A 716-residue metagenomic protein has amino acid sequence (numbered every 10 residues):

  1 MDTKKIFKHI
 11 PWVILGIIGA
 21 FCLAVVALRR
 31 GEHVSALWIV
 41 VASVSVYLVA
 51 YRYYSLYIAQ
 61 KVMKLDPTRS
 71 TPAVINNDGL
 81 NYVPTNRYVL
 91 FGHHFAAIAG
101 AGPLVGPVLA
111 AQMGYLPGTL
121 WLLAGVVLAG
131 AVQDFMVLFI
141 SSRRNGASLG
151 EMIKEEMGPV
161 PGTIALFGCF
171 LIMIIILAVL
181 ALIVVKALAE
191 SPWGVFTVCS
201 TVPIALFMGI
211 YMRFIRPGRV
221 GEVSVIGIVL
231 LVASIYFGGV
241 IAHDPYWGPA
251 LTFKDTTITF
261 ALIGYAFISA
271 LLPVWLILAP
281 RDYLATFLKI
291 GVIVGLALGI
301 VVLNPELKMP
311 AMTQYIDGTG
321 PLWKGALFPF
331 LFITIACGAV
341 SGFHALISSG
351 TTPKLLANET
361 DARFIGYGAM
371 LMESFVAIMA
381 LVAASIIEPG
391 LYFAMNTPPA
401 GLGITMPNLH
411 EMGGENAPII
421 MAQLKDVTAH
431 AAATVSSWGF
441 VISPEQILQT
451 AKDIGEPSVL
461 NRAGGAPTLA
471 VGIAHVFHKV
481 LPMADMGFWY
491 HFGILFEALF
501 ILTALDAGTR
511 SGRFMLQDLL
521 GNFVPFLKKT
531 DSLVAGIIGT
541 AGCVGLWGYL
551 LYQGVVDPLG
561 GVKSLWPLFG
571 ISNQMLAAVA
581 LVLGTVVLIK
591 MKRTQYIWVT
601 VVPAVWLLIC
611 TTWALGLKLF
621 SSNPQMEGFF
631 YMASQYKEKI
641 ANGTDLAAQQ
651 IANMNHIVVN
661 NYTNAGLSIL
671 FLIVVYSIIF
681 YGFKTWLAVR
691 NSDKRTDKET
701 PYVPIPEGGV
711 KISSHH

Functional and structural regions predicted by a protein language model:
M1-G16, V49-L104, T286, G325-F330: Membrane-interface "cap" regions at the ends of multi-pass membrane proteins
A24-R30, S35, N81-R144, E155-P159 (+9 more regions): Membrane-interface helix-loop-helix modules in multi-pass membrane proteins
E32-R52, L56, A110-I140, G150 (+3 more regions): Extracellular loop-to-transmembrane helix junctions
L56-V83, L109, L123, V132-P161 (+6 more regions): Flexible loop linkers connecting adjacent transmembrane helices in multi-pass alpha-helical membrane transporters
G92-I98, G125-N145, L149-V223, L230-L262 (+3 more regions): Helix-loop-helix module between adjacent transmembrane segments
E156-I174, G366-I378, A463-G465, M483-G493 (+3 more regions): Loop-to-transmembrane helix boundary motifs in multi-pass membrane proteins
E190, G209, R213, V229-F260 (+5 more regions): Hydrophobic alpha-helical segments and their helix-loop junctions in multi-pass secondary transporters
I300-I316, L371-G472, A507, L551-D557: Extracellular/periplasmic helix-exit of transmembrane alpha-helices
